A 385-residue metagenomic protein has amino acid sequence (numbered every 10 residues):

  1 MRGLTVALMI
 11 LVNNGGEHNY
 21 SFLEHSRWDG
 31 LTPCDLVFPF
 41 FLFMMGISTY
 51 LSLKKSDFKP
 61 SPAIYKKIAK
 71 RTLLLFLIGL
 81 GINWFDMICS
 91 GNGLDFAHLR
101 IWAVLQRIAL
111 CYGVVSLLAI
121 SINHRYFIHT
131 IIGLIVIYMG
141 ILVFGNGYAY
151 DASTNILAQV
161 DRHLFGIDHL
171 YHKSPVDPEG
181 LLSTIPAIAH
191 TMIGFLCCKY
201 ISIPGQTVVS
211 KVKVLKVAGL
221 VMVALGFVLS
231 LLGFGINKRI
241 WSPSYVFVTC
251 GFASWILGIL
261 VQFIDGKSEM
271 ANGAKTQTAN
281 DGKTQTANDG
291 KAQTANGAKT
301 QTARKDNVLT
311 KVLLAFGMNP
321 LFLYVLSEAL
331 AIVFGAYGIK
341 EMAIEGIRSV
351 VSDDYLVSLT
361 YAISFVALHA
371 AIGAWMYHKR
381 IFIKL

Functional and structural regions predicted by a protein language model:
M1-K275, A298-L385: Alpha-helical transmembrane segments and their immediate juxtamembrane cytosolic regions
N272-K299: Intrinsically disordered, low-complexity repeat regions of secreted/extracellular protein precursors
